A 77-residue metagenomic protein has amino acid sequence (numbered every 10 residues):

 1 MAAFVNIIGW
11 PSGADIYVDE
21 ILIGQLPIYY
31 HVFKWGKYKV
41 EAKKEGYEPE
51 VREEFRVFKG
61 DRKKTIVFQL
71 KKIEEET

Functional and structural regions predicted by a protein language model:
M1-T77: Short loop/turn and low-complexity linker motifs enriched in small/turn-promoting residues
